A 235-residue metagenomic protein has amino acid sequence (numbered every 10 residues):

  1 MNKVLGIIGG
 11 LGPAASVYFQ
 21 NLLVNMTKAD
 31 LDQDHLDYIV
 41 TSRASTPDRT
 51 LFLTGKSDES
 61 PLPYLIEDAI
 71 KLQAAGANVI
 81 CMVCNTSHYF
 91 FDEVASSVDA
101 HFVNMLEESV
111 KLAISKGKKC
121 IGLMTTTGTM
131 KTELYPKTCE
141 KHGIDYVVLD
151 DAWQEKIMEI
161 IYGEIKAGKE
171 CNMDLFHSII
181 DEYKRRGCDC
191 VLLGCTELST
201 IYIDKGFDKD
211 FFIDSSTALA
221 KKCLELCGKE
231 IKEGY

Functional and structural regions predicted by a protein language model:
M1-Y235: Non-catalytic structural scaffold of enzyme domains
